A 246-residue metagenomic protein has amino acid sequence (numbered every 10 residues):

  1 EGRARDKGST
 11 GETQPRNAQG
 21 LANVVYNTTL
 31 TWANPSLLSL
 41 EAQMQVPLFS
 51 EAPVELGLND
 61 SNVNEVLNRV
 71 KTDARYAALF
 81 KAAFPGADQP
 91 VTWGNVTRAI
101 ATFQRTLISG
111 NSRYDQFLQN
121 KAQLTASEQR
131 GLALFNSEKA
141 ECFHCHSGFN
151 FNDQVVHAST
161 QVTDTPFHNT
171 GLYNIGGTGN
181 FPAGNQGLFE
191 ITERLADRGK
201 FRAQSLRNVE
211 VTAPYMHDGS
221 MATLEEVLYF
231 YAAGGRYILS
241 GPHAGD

Functional and structural regions predicted by a protein language model:
E1-Q45, D115-H243: Short glycine/threonine-rich turn/loop motifs
L21, T28-D88, L206-V209: Axial heme c-ligation environment in periplasmic c-type cytochrome domains
E51, E55, N64-Q129, A133 (+2 more regions): Post-cleavage N-terminal segment of exported redox proteins
